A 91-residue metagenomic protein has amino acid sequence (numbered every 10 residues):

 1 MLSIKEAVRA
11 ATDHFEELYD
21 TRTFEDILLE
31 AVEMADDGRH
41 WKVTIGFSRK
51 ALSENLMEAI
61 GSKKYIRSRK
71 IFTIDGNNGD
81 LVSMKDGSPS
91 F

Functional and structural regions predicted by a protein language model:
M1-F91: Long, terminal "pre-/pro-" and other extracytoplasmic accessory regions that lie outside the mature folded/catalytic
